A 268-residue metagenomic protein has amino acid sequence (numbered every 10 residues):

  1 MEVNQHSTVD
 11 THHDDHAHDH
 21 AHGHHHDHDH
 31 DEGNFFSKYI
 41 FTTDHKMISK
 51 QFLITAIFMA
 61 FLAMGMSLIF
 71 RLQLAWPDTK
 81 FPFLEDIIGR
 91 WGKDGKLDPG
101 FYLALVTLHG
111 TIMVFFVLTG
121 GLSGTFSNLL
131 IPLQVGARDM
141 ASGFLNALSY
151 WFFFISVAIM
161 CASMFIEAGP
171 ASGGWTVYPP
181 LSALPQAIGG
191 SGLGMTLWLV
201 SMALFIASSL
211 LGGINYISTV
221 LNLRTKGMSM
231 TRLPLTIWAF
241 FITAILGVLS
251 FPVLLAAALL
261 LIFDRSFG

Functional and structural regions predicted by a protein language model:
E2-V9, H13-H16, H20-G268: Membrane-embedded and interfacial regions of multi-pass energy-transducing membrane proteins
